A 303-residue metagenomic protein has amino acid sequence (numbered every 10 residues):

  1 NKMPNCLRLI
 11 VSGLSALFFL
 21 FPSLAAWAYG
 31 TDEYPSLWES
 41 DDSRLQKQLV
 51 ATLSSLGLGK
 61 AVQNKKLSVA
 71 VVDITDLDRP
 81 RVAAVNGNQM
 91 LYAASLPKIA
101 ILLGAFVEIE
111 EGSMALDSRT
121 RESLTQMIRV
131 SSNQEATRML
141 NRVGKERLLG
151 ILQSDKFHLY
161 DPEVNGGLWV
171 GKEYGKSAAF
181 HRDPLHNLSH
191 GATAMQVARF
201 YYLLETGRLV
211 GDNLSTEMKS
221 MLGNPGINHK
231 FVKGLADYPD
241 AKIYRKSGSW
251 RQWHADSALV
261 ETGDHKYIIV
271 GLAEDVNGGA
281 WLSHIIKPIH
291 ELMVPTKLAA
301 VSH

Functional and structural regions predicted by a protein language model:
K2-L14: Bacterial N-terminal signal peptides that target proteins for export
S12-P22: Bacterial N-terminal signal peptides
A28-L53, S189, R199-H303: Structured C-terminal helix/loop/strand segments within mature extracytoplasmic catalytic/sensor domains
Q48-N86, E261: A short, well-structured edge-of-sheet supersecondary motif
L67-T75, S118-N133, N141-K145, G167-W169 (+2 more regions): Acidic helix-start/capping segments at beta-turn-to-alpha-helix junctions
M90-M114, M127, I269: Active-site SXXK
V107-T125, G211-L214: Short, well-structured active-site flanking segments
M139-T206: Mid-domain, small-residue-enriched loop/turn segments at the edges of structured enzyme/sensor domains
